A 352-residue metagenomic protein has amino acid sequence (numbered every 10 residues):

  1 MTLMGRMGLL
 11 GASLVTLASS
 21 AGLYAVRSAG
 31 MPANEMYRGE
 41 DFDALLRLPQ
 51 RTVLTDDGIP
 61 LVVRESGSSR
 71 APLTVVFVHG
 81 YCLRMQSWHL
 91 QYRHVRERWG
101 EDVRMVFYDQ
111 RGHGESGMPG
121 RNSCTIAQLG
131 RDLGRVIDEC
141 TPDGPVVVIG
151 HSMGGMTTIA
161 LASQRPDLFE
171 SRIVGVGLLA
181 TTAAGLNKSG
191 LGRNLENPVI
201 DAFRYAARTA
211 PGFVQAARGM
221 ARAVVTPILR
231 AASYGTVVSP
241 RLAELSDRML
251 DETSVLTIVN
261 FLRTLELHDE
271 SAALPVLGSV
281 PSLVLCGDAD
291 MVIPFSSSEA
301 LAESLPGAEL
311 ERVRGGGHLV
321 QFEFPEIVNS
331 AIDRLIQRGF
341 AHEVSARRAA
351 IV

Functional and structural regions predicted by a protein language model:
T2-G30: Hydrophobic alpha-helical topogenic segments used for membrane insertion/localization
I59, R64-M118: Conserved HGGG/HGGXW glycine-rich cap/lid loop of the alpha/beta-hydrolase fold
G80-R84, S152-M153, T182: Active-site glycine-rich loops that stabilize anionic/oxyanionic intermediates across multiple enzyme folds
R104-M156, S163, L168-F169, S330: Active-site loop/oxyanion-hole signature of alpha/beta-hydrolase fold enzymes
S163, D167-V214: Flexible "cap/lid" loop of the alpha/beta hydrolase fold
G212-V276: Conserved alpha/beta-hydrolase catalytic His-Asp/Glu region
L277-G278, V284-C286, D290: Short beta-strand/loop motif that positions the catalytic acidic residue of the alpha/beta-hydrolase fold
P306-V352: Catalytic active-site module of serine/aspartate enzymes centered on a nucleophile-bearing elbow/loop
